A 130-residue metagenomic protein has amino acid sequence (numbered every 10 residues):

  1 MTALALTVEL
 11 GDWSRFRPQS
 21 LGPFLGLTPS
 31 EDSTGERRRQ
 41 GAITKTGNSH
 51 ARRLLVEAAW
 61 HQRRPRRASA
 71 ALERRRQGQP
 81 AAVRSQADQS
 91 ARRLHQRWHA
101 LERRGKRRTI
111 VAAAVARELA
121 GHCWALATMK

Functional and structural regions predicted by a protein language model:
A5-R104: Phosphate-backbone recognition surface of nucleic-acid-processing proteins
V83, S90-K130: Basic, amphipathic alpha-helical segments enriched in Lys/Arg and hydrophobic/aromatic residues
